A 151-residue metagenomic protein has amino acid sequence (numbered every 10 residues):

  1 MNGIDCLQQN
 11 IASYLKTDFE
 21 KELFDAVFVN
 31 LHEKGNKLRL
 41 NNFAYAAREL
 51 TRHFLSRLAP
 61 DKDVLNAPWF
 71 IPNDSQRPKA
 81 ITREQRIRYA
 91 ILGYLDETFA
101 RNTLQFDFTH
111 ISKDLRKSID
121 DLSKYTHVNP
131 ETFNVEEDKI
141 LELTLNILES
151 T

Functional and structural regions predicted by a protein language model:
M1-L40: Charged alpha-helical initiation segments
C6, R77-T151: Long, charged low-complexity segments
K16, F24-F28, R39-D63: Short, hydrophobic, well-ordered secondary-structure elements
F19-A26, A46, D114, S118-D121: Amphipathic, well-ordered alpha-helical segments in soluble domains
D25-K34, T51, L95, L148-T151: Gly-Asp-aromatic-enriched flexible segments
N30-G35, D61-L65, Y125-F133: Secondary-structure edge/capping motif, primarily at the C-terminal ends of alpha-helices and the immediately following
K37-L40, A44, S112, E137: Conserved phosphate/pyrophosphate-binding and hydrolysis machinery centered on Walker-type P-loop NTPases, extending
D63-D74: Short, glycine/acidic-rich hinge or "gate" loops at secondary-structure transitions that mediate conformational
